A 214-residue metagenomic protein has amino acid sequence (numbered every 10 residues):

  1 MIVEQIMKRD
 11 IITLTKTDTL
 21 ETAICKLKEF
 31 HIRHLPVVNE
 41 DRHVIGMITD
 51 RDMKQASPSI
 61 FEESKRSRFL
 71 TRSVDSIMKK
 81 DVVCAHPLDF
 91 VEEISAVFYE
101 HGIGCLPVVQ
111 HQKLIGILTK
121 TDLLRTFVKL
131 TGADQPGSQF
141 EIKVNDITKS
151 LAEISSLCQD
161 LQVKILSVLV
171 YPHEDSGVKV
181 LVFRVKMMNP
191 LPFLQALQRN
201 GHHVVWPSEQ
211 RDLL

Functional and structural regions predicted by a protein language model:
M1-D10, D50-H86, F90-Y99, I115 (+3 more regions): Tandem CBS (Bateman) regulatory domains
M1-T49, S57-S59: Basic, Lys/Arg-rich alpha-helical nucleic-acid-recognition elements, primarily the DNA-binding modules of transcription
T15, N39, H86, Q110 (+1 more regions): Small/polar loops that bind or transfer phosphate-bearing groups
L27, L35-R51, F98, L106-T121 (+1 more regions): A glycine-centered beta-loop-beta connector
R33, G104, K164: Short acidic/polar active-site loop segments enriched in Thr and Asp
V178-M187: Short basic, glycine-rich beta-strand/loop surfaces that mediate nucleic-acid
R211: Flexible loop/N-cap segments at domain edges
